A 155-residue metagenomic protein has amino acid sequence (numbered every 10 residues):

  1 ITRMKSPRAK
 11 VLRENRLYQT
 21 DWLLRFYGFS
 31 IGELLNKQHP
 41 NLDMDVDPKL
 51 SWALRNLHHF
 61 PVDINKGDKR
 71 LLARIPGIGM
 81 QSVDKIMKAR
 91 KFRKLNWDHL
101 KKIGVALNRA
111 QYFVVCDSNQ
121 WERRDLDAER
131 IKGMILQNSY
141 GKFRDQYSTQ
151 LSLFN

Functional and structural regions predicted by a protein language model:
I1-V62, K66-R70, P76: C-terminal scaffold of the Radical SAM
N41-L71, W97-N155: C-terminal extensions
I86: Divalent-cation-assisted or electrostatically stabilized phosphate/pyrophosphate-binding catalytic cores
A89-R90: Residue-level signature of tetratricopeptide-repeat
